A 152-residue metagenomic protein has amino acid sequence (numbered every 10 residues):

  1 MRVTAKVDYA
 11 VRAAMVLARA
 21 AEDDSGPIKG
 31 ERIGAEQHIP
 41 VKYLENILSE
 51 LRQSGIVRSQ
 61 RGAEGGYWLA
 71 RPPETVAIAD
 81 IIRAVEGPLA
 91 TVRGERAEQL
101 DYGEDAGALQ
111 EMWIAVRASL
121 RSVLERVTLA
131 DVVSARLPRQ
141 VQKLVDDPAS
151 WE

Functional and structural regions predicted by a protein language model:
A10-D23: Short amphipathic alpha-helical interface segments
P27-H38: A short alpha-helical element within helix-turn-helix/winged-helix DNA-binding domains across DNA-binding proteins
A35, R52-Q53: Alpha-helical residues within the helix-turn-helix
G55-L69: Beta-hairpin "wing" of winged helix-turn-helix
P73-E98, Q110-A118: Conserved segment of winged-helix/HTH DNA-binding domains
E98-E152: C-terminal regulatory/oligomerization modules of transcriptional regulators
